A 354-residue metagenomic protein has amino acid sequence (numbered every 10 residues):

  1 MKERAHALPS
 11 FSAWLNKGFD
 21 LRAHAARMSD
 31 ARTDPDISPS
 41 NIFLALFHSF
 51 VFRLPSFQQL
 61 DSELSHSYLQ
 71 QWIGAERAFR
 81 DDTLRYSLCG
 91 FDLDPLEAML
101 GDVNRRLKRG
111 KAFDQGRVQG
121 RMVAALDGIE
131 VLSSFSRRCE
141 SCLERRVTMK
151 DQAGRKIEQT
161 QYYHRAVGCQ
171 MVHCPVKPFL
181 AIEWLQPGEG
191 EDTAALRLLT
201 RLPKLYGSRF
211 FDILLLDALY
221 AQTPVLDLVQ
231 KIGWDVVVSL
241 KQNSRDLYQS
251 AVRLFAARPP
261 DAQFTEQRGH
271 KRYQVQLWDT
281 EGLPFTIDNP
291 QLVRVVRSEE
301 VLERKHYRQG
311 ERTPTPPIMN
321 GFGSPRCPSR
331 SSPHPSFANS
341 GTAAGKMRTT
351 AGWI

Functional and structural regions predicted by a protein language model:
F11-L44: Basic, short loop/linker segments at the boundary and entry of helix-turn-helix/winged-helix-like folds
F11-W14, L60, S331-I354: Short amphipathic alpha-helical "interface-anchor" segments enriched in bulky aromatics
D34-N104, Q222, V229: Short, positively charged, Gly/Tyr-enriched micro-motifs that form contact patches at catalytic or ligand/partner
A45, L60, R80, L84 (+7 more regions): Short, conserved catalytic/metal-binding motifs centered on acidic residues
R85-C174: Active-site-proximal, Lys/Arg-enriched surface segment that forms a nucleic-acid-binding/basic interface patch
R146-F210: Electropositive, glycine- and tryptophan-enriched low-complexity nucleic-acid-binding patches
E189-L247: Domain-level cores of phosphate- or acyl-group-handling catalytic modules
V237-Q242, D246-A344: An anionic, glycine-rich sequence signature occurring as long contiguous blocks
